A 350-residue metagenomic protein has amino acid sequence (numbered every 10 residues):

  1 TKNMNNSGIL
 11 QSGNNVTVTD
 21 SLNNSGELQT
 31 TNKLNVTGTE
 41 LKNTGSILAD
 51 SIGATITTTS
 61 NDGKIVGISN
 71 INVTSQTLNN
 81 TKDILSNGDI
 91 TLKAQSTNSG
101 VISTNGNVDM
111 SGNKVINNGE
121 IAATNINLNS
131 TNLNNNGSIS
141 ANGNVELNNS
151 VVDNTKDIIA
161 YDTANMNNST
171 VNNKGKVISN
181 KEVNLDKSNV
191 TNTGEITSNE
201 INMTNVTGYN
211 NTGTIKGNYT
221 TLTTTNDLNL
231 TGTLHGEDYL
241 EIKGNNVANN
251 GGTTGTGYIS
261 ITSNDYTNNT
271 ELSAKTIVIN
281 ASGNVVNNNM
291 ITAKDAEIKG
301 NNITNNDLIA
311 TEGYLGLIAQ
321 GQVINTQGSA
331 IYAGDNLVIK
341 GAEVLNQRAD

Functional and structural regions predicted by a protein language model:
M4-Q11, N24-Q29, L41-L48, S60-V66 (+15 more regions): Short, T/G/N/S-enriched strand-turn elements that build extracellular solenoid repeat scaffolds
I9-Q11, L22, Q29, V36 (+8 more regions): Intrinsically disordered, low-complexity segments used as extracellular stalks/linkers and nuclear/regulatory IDRs
V16, K33, L48-G53, V66 (+16 more regions): Acidic/polar low-complexity surface segments
V18, L28, L92, I121 (+2 more regions): Extracellular Ser/Thr- and Pro-rich, acidic-biased low-complexity repeat/linker "stalks"
V18, T30, G53, N61-D62 (+3 more regions): Intrinsic low-complexity, repeat-rich intrinsically disordered segments enriched in small/flexible residues
G38, A54, T59, G67 (+13 more regions): Small side chains
